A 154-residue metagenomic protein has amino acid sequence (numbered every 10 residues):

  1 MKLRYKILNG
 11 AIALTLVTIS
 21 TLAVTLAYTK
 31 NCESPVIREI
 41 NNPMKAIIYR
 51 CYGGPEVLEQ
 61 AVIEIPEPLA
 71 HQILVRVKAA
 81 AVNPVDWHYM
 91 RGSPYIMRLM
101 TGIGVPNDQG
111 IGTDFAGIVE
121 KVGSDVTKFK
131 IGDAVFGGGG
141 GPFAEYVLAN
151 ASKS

Functional and structural regions predicted by a protein language model:
L3-E33: Terminal signal-anchor or tail-anchor transmembrane helices that tether membrane-associated enzymes to cellular
K30-M44, V62-P68: N-terminal signal-anchor transmembrane helix
G54-L58, P84: Short N-terminal binding/cap micro-motifs at the start of the first secondary-structure element
I65-A81, P94-G141: Glycine-rich beta-strand-centered segment in the early N-terminal region that forms part of a ligand/cofactor-binding
K78-A79, S152-S154: Extended, non-globular alpha-helical segments
V85-R91: Cytochrome P450 core scaffold surrounding the K-helix E-X-X-R motif and the conserved "meander" helix-loop region
G139-A151: A structural motif shared across PLP-dependent enzymes of the aminotransferase-like
